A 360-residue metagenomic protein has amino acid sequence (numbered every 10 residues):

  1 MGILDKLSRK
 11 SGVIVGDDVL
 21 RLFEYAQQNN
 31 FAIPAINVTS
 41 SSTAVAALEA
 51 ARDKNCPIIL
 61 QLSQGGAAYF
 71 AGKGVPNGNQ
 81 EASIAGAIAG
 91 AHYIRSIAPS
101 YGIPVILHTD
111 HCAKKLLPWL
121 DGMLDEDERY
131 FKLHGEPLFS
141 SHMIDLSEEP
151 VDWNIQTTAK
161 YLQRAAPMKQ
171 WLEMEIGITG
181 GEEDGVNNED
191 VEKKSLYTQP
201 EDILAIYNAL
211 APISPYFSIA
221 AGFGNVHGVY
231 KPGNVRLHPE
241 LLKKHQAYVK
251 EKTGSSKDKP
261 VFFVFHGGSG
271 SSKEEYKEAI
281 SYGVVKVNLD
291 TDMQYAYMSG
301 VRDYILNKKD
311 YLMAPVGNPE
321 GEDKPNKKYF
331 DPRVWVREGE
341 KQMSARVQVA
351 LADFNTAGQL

Functional and structural regions predicted by a protein language model:
M1-I33, S255: N-terminal amphipathic alpha-helix/helix-capping segment at the start of soluble metabolic enzymes
D17-Y25, S41-Q80, I84-G102, A113-K259 (+2 more regions): Alpha/beta enzyme core
I33, V105, M168-E175, I213-S218 (+4 more regions): Flexible, glycine/charged-enriched surface loops at secondary-structure junctions
A35-N37, I59-Q61, I106-H108: Short, conserved beta-strand segments within well-ordered enzyme catalytic domains that often line or immediately flank
V38, L107-A113, V261-S271: Glycine-rich beta-to-alpha transition loops that act as phosphate-gripper elements at the mouths of alpha/beta enzyme
N77-G78, L107-T109, S299: Glycine-rich nucleotide/cofactor/substrate-binding loop typically near the N-terminus or early in the first domain
A98-P99, K231, L241, H245 (+1 more regions): Catalytic-face loop-and-helix region of soluble metabolic enzyme cores
N307-L360: Extended, intrinsically disordered, low-complexity segments
